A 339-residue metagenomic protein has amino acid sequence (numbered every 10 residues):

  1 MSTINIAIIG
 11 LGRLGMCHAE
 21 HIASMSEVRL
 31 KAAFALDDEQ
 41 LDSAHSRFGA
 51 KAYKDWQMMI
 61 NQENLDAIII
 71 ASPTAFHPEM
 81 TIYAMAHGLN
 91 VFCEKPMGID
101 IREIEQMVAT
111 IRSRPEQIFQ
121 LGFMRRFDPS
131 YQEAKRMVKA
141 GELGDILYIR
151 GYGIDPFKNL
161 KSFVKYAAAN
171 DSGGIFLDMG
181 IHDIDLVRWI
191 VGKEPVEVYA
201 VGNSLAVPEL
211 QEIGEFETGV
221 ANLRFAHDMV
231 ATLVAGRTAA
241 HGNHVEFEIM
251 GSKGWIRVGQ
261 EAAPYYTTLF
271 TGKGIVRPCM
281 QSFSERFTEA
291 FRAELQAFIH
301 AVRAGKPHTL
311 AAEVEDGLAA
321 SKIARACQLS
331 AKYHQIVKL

Functional and structural regions predicted by a protein language model:
M1-F48: N-terminal Rossmann-like dinucleotide-binding module
M1-T3, A67-I70, E105, A297-L339: C-terminal helix-rich "cap/oligomerization" subdomain common to oxidoreductases
L36, A240, F283-Q296, A312: Active-site loop of classical SDR/Rossmann-like NAD(P)-dependent oxidoreductases, centered on the catalytic Tyr-X3-Lys
A50-W56: Conserved SAM-binding strand-loop segment of SAM-dependent methyltransferases
K54, I70, C93, F119-L121 (+3 more regions): Hydrophobic residues in well-ordered beta-strands that form the structural core
Q62, A67, P73-R126, G141: Beta-strand-loop-alpha-helix segment that lines the small-molecule cofactor/substrate pocket of alpha/beta enzymes
Q117, R125-E212, H334: Predominantly a Rossmann-like dinucleotide-binding segment in NAD(P)-dependent oxidoreductases
D185-P264, R292-P307: Contiguous beta-strand/loop segments that form the cofactor/metal-binding neighborhood of enzyme cores
